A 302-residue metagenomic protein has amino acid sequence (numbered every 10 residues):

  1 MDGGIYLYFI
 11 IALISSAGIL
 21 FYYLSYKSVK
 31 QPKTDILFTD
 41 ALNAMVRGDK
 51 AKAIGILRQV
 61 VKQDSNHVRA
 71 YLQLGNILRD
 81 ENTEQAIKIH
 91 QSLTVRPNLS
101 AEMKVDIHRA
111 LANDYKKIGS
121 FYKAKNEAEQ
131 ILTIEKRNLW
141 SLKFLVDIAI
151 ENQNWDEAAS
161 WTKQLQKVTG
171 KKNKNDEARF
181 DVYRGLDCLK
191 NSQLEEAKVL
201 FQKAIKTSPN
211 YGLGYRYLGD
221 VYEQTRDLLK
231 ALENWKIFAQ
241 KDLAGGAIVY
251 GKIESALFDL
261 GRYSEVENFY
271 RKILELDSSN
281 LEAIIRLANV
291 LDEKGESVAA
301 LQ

Functional and structural regions predicted by a protein language model:
V46, D80, K117, E151 (+4 more regions): Register position in tetratricopeptide repeats
V61-K62, V95, E129-T133, K167 (+3 more regions): Conserved structural position within tetratricopeptide repeats
S65, N98, E102, K136 (+4 more regions): Short coil turns that delineate tetratricopeptide repeat
A70, M103, I107, S141 (+5 more regions): TPR alpha-solenoid repeat register
